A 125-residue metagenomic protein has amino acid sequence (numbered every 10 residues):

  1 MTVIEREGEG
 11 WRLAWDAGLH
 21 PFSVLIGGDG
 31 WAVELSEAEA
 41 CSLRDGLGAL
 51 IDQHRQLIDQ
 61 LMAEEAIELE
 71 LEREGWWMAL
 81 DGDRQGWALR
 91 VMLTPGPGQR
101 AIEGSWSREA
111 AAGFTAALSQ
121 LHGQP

Functional and structural regions predicted by a protein language model:
M1-P125: Positively charged, low-complexity terminal tracts and the immediately adjacent first secondary-structure elements
